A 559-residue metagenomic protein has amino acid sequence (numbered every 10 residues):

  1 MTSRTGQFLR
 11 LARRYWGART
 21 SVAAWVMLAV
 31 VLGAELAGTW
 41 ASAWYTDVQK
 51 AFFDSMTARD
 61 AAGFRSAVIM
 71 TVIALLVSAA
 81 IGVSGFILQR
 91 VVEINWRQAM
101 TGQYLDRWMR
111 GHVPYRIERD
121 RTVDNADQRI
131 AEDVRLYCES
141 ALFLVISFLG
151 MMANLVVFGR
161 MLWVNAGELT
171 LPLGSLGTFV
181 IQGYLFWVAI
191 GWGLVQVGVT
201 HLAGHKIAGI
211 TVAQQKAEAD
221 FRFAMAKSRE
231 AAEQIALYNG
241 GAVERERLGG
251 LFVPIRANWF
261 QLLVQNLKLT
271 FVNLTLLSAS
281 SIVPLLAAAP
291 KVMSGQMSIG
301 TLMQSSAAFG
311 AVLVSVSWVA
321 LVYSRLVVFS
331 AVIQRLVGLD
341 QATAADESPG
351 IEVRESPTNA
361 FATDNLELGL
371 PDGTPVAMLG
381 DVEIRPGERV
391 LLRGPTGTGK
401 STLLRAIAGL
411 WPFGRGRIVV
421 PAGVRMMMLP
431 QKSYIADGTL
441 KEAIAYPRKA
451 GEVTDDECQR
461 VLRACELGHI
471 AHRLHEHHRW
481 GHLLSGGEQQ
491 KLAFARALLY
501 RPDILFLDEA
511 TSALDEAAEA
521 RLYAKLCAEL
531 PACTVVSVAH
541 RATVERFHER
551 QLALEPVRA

Functional and structural regions predicted by a protein language model:
M1-S42, A51-T71, G85-Q89, P114-M152 (+3 more regions): Membrane-integrated ABC transporters
G33, A37, G150-S175, G183-G204 (+1 more regions): A hydrophobic transmembrane-helix motif
T122-V123, V337-L391, R415-A422, R460 (+1 more regions): Primarily ABC-family ATPase nucleotide-binding module
R135-C138, G209-E230, A236-V283, R325-V328 (+1 more regions): An intracellular "coupling" helix at the cytosolic face of ABC transporter transmembrane type-1 domains
H205-A208, A219-F221, A236-G240, V283-P284 (+2 more regions): Cytosolic ends of transmembrane helices, especially the final helix of ABC transmembrane type-1 domains
A408: Helix-to-loop junction immediately C-terminal to a conserved catalytic motif
S433-R479: Conserved "ABC signature" C-loop
A443, E476-A559: ABC-family ATPase nucleotide-binding domain "signature/switch" substructure
